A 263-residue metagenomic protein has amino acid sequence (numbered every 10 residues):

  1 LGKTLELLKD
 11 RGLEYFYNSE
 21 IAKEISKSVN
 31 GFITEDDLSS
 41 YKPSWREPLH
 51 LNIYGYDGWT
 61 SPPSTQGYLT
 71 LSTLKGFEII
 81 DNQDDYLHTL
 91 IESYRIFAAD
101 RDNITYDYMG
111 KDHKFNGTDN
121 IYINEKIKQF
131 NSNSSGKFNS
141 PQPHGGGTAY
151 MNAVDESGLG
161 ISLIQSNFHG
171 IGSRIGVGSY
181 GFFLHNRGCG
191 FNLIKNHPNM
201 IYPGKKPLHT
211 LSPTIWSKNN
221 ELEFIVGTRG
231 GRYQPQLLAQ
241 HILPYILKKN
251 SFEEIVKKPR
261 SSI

Functional and structural regions predicted by a protein language model:
G2-G58, P63: Long, well-ordered, tryptophan-enriched scaffold segments
R11-N18, K23, F77, T228-N250: Alpha-helical support elements that line or immediately flank enzyme active sites and cofactor-binding pockets
G31-I33, N131-N139, N192-I201: Short Pro/Gly-enriched beta-strand edge/turn motifs at strand-loop
W45, G145-T148, H209-L211: Short, small/polar residue-rich loop motifs at catalytic or cofactor-binding pockets
T60-P63, Y68, W216-Y233: Extended C-terminal regions of large enzymes
D81-S166, S179: Internal maturation/activation junctions in enzymes
L159-F224, K248: Active-site rim segments in enzyme catalytic domains, especially the processed small/beta chain of N-terminal
Y245-I263: Compact, glycine/acidic-enriched structural inserts
